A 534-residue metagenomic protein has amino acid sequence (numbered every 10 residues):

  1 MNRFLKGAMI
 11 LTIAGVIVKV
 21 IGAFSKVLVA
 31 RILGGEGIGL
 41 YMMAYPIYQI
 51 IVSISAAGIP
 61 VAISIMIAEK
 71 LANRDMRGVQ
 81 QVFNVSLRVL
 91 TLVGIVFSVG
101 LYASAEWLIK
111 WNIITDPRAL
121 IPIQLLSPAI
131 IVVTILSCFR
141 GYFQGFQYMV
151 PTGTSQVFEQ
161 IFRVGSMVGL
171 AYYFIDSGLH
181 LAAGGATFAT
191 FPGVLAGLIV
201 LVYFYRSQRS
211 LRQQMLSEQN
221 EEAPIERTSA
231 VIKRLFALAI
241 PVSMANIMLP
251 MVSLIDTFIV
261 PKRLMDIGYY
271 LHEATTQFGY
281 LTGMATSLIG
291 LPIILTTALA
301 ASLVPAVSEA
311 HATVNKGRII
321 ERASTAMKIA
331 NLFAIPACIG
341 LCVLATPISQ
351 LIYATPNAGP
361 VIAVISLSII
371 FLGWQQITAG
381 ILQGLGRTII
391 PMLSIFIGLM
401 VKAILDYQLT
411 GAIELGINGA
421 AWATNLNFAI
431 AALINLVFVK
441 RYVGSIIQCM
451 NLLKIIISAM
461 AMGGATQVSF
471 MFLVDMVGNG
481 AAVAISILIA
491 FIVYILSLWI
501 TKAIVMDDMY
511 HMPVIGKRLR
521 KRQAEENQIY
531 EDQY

Functional and structural regions predicted by a protein language model:
M1-I21, R77, Q81, E222-L249 (+3 more regions): N-terminal membrane topogenesis motif
R3-I65, E69, S98, Y102 (+2 more regions): Signature of the first transmembrane helix
A57-A72, I289-V314, A323-M327: Helix-loop junctions and terminal segments of transmembrane helices in multi-pass membrane transport/translocation
V96-T115, L120, P336-A354: Short membrane-interface helical motifs at transmembrane helix boundaries in multi-pass membrane transporters
I114-C138, A354-T378: Alpha-helical transmembrane segments of multi-pass membrane proteins
V133-S155, L367-I397, Q408: Membrane-interface junctions at transmembrane-helix termini in multi-pass inner-membrane proteins
V150, I161-I199, Y203-S207, I389 (+4 more regions): Membrane-interface helix-loop junctions in multi-pass transport and translocation proteins
V468-Y534: Membrane-proximal transmembrane or re-entrant/amphipathic helices at the cytosolic face
